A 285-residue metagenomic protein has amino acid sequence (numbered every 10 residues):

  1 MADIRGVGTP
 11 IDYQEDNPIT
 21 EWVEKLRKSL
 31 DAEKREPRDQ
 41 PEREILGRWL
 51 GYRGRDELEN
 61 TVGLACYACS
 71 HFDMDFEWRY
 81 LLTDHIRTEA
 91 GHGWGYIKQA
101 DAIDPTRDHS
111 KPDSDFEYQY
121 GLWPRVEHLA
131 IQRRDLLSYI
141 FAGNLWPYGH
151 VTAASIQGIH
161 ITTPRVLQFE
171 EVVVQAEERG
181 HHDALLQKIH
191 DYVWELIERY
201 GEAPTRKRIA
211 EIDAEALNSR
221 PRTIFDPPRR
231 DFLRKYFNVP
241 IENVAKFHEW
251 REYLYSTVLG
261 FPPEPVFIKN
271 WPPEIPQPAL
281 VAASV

Functional and structural regions predicted by a protein language model:
A2-V285: Non-heme di-metal
